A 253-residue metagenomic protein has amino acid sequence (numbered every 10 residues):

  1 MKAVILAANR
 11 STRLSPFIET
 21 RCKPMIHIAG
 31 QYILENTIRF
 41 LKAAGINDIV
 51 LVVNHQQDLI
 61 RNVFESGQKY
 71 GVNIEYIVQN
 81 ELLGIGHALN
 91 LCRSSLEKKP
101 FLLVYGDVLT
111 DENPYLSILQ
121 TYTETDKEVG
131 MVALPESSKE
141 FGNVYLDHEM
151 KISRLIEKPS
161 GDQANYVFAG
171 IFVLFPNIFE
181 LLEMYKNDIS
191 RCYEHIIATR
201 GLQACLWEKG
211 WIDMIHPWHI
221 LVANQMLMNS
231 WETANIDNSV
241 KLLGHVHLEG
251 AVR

Functional and structural regions predicted by a protein language model:
K2-I5, R13, H27, Q31-Y105 (+1 more regions): Conserved N-terminal catalytic core of the sugar/cofactor nucleotidyltransferase
E19-K23: Short alpha-helical oligomerization interface
M25, Y76, V129-M131, L202-A204 (+1 more regions): Conserved beta-strand scaffold positions in the cores of enzyme catalytic domains, especially in NTP/NDP-utilizing
L102, L109, L119-T123, E136-S138 (+1 more regions): Catalytic-core segments of class I nucleotidyltransferases/pyrophosphorylases that form NMP-activated intermediates
T125-P135: A short, conserved acidic/glycine-rich loop-to-beta-strand motif that forms the donor nucleotide-sugar/metal
Y145-K151: Short acidic-glycine loop/turn motifs at beta-strand connectors
A234-L242, V246-R253: A structural motif detector for beta-strand N-caps
